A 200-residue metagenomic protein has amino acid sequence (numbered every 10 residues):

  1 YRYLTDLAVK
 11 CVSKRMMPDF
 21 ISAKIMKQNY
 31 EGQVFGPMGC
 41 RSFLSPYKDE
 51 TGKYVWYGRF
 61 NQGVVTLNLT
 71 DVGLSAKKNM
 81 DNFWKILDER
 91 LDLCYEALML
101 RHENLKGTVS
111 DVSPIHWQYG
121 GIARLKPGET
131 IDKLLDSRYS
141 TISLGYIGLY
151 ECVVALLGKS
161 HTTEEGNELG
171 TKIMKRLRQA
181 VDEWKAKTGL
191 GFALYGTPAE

Functional and structural regions predicted by a protein language model:
Y1-R138, A155, K159, T163-E200: Conserved catalytic cores of very large enzyme subunits
I142-A155, K175: Contiguous, well-ordered alpha-helical segments that form the cores/surfaces of helical PPI scaffolds
